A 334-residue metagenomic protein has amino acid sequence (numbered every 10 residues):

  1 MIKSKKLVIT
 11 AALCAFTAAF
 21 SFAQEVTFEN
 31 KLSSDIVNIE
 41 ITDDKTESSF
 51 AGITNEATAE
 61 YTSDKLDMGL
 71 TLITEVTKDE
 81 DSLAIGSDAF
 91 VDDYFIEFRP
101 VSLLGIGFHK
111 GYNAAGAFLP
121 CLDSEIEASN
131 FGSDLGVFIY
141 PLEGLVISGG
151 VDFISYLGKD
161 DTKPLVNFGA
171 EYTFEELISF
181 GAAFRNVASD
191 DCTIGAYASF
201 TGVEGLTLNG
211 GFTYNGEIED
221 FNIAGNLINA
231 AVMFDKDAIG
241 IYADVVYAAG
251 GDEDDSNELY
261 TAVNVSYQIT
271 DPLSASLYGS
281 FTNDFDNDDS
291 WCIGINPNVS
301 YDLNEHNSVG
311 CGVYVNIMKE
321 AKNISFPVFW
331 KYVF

Functional and structural regions predicted by a protein language model:
M1-Q24: Gram-negative bacterial Sec-dependent N-terminal signal peptides
F22-E40: Transmembrane beta-strand segments of Gram-negative outer membrane beta-barrel proteins
F22-F28, E60-G69, F98-G107, I139-I147 (+7 more regions): Short loop/turn motifs that connect adjacent beta-strands in outer-membrane beta-barrel proteins
T27-L32, S48-L157, T162-S179: Outer membrane beta-barrel
S34-E40, S63-K65, L72-K78, K110-A114 (+10 more regions): Transmembrane beta-strands of outer-membrane beta-barrel pores
K45-I53, S87-D92, S129-L135, T162-V166 (+6 more regions): Residues that define the transmembrane beta-barrel architecture of outer-membrane proteins
E143-G144, F168-F285: Detector for outer-membrane/organellar transmembrane beta-barrel domains, recognizing the amphipathic beta-strand
Y172, Y301-L303, Y314, K322-F334: Outer-membrane beta-barrel "beta-signal"
